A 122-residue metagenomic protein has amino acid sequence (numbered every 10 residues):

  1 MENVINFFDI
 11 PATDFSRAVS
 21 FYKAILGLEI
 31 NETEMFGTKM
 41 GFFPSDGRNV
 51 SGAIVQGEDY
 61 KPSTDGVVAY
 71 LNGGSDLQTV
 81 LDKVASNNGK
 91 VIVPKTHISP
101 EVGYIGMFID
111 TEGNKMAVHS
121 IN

Functional and structural regions predicted by a protein language model:
M1-V19, V67-A69, N122: N-terminal beta-strand motif that seeds the catalytic metal site of vicinal oxygen chelate
N3, I10, N31-E34, F42 (+1 more regions): Vicinal oxygen chelate
V4, N49, Q78-T79: Macromolecular interaction modules
F7-F43: N-terminal first-folded block
F8-V19, S51-D59, N88: Short N-terminal helix-initiation segments at or just after the protein's N-terminus
T13, D46-G47, E58-D59, G73-D76 (+2 more regions): Short loop segments at secondary-structure junctions
E29-D65, K115-S120: Conserved short beta-strand elements that form part of the metal-binding/catalytic scaffold of enzyme active sites
S63-K90: Mid-chain, well-packed structural core segment of small domains
